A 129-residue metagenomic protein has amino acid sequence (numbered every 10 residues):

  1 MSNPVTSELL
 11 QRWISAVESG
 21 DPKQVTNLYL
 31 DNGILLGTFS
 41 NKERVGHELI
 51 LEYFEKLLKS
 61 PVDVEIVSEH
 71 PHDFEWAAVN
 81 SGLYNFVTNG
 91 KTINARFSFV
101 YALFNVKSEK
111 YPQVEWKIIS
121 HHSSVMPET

Functional and structural regions predicted by a protein language model:
M1-Q24, I34-T129: A beta-strand edge to alpha-helix "cap/lid" segment located at domain peripheries
Y29: Aromatic/pi-system hotspot detector in well-structured domains
